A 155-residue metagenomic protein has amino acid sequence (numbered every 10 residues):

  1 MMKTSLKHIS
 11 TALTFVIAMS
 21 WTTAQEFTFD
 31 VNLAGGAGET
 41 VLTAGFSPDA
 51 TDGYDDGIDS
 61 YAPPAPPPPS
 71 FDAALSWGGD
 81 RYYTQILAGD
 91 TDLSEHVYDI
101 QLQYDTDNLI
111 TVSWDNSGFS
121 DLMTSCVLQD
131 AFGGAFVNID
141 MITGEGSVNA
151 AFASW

Functional and structural regions predicted by a protein language model:
M1-K3, W21, Q25: Short basic-hydrophobic amphipathic alpha-helical segments used for membrane targeting/insertion and secretion signals
M2-L13: Bacterial N-terminal signal peptides that target proteins for export
L13-T23: Hydrophobic h-region of N-terminal signal peptides that target proteins for export in Gram-negative bacteria
T23-W155: Compositionally biased Ser/Thr/Gly- and acidic/asparagine-rich, proline-interspersed low-complexity stretches
